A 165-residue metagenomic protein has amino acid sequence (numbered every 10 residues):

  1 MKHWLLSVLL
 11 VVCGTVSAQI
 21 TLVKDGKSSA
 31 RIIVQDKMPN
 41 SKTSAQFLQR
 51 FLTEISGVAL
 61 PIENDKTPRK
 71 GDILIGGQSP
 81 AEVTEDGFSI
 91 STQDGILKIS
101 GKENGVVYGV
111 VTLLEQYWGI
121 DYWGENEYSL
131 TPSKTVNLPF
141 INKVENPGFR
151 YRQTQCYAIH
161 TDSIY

Functional and structural regions predicted by a protein language model:
W4-C13: Sec-dependent N-terminal signal peptides
V16-I20: Boundary at the C-terminal end of the N-terminal hydrophobic targeting segment
V23-P39: Acidic/histidine-rich, surface-exposed loop or edge segments in extracytoplasmic proteins
Q35, I75-Q78, S100-G101: Active-site-proximal beta-strand/loop segments in catalytic clefts of secreted hydrolases
K37-P39, S44-F47, F51-I55, V83-Y165: Feature activates predominantly on carbohydrate-active enzymes
G57-D65, E125-N126: Surface-exposed patches in mature extracellular/periplasmic domains of secreted proteins
P61-T84: Short, well-ordered secondary-structure micro-motifs within conserved domains or adaptor modules
